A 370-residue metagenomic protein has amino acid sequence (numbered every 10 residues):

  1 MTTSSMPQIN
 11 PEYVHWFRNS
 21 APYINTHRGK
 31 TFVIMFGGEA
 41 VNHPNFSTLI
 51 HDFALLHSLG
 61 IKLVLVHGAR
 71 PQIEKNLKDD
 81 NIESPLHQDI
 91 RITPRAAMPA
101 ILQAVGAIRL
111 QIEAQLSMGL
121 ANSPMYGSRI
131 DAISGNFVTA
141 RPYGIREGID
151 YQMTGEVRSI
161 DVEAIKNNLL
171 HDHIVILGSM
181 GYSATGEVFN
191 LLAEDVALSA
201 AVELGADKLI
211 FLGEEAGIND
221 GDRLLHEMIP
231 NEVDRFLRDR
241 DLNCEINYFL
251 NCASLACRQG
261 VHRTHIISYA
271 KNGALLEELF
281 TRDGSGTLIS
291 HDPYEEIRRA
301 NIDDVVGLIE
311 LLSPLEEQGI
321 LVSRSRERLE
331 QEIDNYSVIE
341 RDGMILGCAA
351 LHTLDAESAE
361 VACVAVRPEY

Functional and structural regions predicted by a protein language model:
M1-I266, R298, I302-E310, E340 (+1 more regions): Nucleotide/pyrophosphate-binding catalytic subdomain
P71-I73, K271-L275, D283, D292: Terminal amphipathic helices with adjacent charged low-complexity linkers/tails
G221-L224, L276-F280: Histidine/acidic-residue-rich catalytic or RNA/ligand-binding cores of hydrolases and nuclease-related proteins
H262, L275-L276: Membrane-helix cytosolic exit motif
R282-G286, R298: Extended, intrinsically disordered, low-complexity segments
D292-V322: Short amphipathic alpha-helix that is part of the acyltransferase structural core
S323-P368: A conserved beta-strand-loop-helix scaffold within acyl/acetyltransferase catalytic domains
